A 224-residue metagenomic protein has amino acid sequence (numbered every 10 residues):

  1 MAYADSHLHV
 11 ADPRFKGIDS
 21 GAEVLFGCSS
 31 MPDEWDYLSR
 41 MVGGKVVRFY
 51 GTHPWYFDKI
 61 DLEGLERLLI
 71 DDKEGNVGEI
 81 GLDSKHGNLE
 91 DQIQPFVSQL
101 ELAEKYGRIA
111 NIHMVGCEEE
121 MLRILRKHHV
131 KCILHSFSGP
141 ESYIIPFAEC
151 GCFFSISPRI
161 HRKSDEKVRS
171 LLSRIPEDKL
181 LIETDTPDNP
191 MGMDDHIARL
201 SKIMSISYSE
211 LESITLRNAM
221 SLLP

Functional and structural regions predicted by a protein language model:
M1-P224: Mid-domain alpha/beta scaffold segments of enzyme catalytic cores
